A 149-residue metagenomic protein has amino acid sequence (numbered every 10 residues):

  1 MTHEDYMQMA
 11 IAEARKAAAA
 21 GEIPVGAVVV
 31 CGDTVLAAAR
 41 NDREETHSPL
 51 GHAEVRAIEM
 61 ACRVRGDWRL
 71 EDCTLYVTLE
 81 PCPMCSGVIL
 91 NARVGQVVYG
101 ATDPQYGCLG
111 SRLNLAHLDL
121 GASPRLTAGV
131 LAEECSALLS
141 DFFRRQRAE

Functional and structural regions predicted by a protein language model:
M1-A17, W68, P81-M84, V88-E149: Zinc-dependent deaminase
A10, A14-A17, A27, A37 (+2 more regions): Small-residue (primarily alanine) positions within well-ordered alpha-helices, especially packing/interaction faces
G21-V25, E71: Short, basic and Ser/Thr-rich N-terminal targeting/leader segments
V25-D33: Short beta-strand scaffold segments in enzyme catalytic cores
L36-R43: Short beta->alpha transition motifs characteristic of CBS
R43, V77, A101: Residues that line or immediately flank small-molecule/substrate-binding pockets and catalytic motifs
E45-V55: A short, polar/charged loop-to-alpha-helix boundary motif
D67-L79: Immediate flanking context of iron-sulfur cluster ligation sites
